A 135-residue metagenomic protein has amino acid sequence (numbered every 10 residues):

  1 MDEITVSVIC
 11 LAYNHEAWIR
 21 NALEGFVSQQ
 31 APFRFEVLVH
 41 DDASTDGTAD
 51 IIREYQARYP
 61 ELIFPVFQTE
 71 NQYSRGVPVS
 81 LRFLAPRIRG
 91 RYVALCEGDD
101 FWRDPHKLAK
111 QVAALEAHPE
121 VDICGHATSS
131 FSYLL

Functional and structural regions predicted by a protein language model:
M1-L135: Nucleotide-sugar donor-binding/catalytic module of glycosyltransferases that assemble extracellular/cell-envelope
